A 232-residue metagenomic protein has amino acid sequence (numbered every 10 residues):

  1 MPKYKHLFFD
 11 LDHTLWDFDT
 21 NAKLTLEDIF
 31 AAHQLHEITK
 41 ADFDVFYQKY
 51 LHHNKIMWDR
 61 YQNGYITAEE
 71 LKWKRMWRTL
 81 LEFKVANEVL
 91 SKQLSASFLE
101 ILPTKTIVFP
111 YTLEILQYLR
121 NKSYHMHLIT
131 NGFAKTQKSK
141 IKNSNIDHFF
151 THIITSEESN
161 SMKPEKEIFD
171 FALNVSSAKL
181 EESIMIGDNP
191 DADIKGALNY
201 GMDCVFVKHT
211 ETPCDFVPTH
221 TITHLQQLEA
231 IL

Functional and structural regions predicted by a protein language model:
M1-L7, T20, Q117-R120, I129 (+1 more regions): Asp-based, Mg2+/Mn2+-dependent phosphohydrolase catalytic module
P2-F109: N-terminal helical cap/lid subdomain that shapes the substrate entry/recognition surface in HAD-like hydrolases
L24-D28, R75-R78, S97, E114 (+3 more regions): Alpha-helical elements of Rossmann-like donor-binding domains used by nucleotide-donor carbohydrate transfer enzymes
E27, E37, E69-E70, E82 (+8 more regions): Glutamate identity and glutamate-enriched acidic tracts
Y111-S123: Catalytic-core regions built around general acid/base machinery
